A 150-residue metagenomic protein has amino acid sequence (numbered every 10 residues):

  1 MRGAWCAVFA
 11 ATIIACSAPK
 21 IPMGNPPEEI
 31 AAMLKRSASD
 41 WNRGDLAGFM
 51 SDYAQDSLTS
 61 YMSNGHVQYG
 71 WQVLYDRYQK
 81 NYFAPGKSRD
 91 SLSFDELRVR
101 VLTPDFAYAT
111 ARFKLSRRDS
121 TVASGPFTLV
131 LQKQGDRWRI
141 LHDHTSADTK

Functional and structural regions predicted by a protein language model:
A4-A15: Bacterial N-terminal signal peptides
A15-D52: Short, low-complexity N-terminal intrinsically disordered segments enriched in polar/charged residues
A18-P19, S124-K150: Short beta-strand edge/turn micro-motifs at domain boundaries
S37, F49-M50, S57-T59, L74 (+2 more regions): Hydrophobic pocket/interface hotspot
Y53-A54, G65, R98, A111-F113 (+2 more regions): A mature extracytoplasmic/lumenal domain signature
L58-Y69, F83-K87: A short gly/proline-enriched turn/hairpin at secondary-structure junctions
V73-R118: Surface-exposed, charged secondary-structure patches
